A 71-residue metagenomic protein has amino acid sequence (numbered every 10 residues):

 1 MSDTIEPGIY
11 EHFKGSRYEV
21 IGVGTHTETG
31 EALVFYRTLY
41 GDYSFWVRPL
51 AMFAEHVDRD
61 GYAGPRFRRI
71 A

Functional and structural regions predicted by a protein language model:
M1-A71: Mixed-charge, low-complexity intrinsically disordered regions
